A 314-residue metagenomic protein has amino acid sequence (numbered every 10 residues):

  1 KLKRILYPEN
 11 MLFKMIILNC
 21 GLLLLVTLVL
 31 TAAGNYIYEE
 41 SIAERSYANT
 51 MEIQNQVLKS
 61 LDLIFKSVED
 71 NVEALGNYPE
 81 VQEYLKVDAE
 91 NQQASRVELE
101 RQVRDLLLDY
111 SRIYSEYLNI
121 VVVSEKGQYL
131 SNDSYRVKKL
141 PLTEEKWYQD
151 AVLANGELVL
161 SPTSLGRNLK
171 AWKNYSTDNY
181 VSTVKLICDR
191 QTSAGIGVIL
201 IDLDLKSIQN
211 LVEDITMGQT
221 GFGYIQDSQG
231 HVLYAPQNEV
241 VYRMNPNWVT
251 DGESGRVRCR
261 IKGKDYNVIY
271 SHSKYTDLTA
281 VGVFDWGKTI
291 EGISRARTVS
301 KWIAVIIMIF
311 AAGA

Functional and structural regions predicted by a protein language model:
L2-E44, A48, V305, I309: Extreme N-terminal signal-anchor transmembrane helix of membrane signaling/transducer proteins, especially in bacteria
A33, N49, E80, K301 (+1 more regions): Signal-transducing alpha-helical linker
A48-G156: Extracytoplasmic/periplasmic sensory segments of membrane signal-transduction proteins
Q102-S111, S134, V198-A235, E239-V240: Solvent-exposed, extracytoplasmic
R112-Y114, K126-D202: Extracytoplasmic/periplasmic ligand-binding sensor regions of membrane-associated signaling proteins
L130-L140, L160, V232-T250: GAF sensory domains
V152-C188, T220-F222, R243-T276: Membrane-proximal, non-catalytic sensory/regulatory domains of signal-transducing membrane proteins
T279-A314: Cytoplasm-proximal transmembrane signaling helix
